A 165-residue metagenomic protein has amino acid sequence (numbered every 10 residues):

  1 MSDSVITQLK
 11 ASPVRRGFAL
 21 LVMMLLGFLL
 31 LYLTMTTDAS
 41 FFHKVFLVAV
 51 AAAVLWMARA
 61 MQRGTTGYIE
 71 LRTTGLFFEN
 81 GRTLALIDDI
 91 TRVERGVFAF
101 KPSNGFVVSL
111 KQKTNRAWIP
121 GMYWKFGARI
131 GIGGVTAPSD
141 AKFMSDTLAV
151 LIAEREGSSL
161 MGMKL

Functional and structural regions predicted by a protein language model:
M1-D38, R129, S159, M163-L165: N-terminal membrane-targeting/pre-transmembrane regions
K10, R72, E79, K111 (+1 more regions): A structural detector for beta-sheet-dominated domains
M23-F28, V48-L55: Hydrophobic alpha-helical transmembrane segments of multipass integral membrane proteins
T37-V50: Hydrophobic alpha-helical transmembrane segments
V50-E94: Conserved beta-hairpin
T66, S103, K125-G127: Short edge beta-strand segments in beta-sheet-rich domains
T83-N115: Acidic, Ser/Thr-rich low-complexity segments on the non-lumenal side of membrane proteins
Q112-L165: A membrane-cytosol interface segment of integral membrane proteins
